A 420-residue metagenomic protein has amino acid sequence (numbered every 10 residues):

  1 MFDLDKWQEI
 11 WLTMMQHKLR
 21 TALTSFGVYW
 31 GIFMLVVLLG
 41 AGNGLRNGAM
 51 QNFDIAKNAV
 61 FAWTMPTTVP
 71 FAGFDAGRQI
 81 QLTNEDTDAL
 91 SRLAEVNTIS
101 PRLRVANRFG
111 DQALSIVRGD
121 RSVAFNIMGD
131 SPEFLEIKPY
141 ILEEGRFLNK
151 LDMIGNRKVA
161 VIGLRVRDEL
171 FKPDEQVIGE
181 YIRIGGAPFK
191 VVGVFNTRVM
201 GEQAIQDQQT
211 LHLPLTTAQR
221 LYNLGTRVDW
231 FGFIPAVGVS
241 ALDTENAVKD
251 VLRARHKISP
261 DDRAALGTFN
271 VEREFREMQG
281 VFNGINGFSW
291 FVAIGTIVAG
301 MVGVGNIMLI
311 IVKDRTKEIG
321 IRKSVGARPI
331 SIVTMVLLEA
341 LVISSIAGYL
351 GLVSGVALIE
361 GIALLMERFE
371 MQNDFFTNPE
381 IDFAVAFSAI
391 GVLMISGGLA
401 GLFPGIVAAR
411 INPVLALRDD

Functional and structural regions predicted by a protein language model:
F2-D5, G405-D420: Short cytosolic juxtamembrane segments of multi-pass membrane proteins
D3-M15, D86-L90: A short amphipathic helical element positioned immediately N-terminal to and/or at the very start of a transmembrane
W11, M15, L19-G27, M34 (+4 more regions): Transmembrane alpha-helical interface segments in multi-pass membrane proteins
F33-T68: Alpha-helical transmembrane segments
A49, I234-V237, A241-E245, S259-A293: Peri-transmembrane interface segments
M65-I80, D88, P101-E133, R146-V159 (+3 more regions): Short acidic/polar micro-motifs at solvent-exposed secondary-structure junctions
M128, P132-D152, K158-S259: Mid-to-C-terminal secondary-structure elements that act as membrane-proximal/extracytoplasmic interface segments
A357-F387: Short juxtamembrane loops and helix-capping segments at transmembrane helix boundaries of multi-pass membrane proteins
